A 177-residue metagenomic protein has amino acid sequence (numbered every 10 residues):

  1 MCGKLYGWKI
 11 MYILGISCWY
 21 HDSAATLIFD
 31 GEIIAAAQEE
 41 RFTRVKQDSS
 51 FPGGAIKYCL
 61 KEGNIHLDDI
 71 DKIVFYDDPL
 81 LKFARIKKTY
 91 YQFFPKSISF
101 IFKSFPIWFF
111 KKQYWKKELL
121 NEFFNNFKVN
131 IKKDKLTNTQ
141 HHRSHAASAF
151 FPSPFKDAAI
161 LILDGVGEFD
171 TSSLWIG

Functional and structural regions predicted by a protein language model:
G3-G177: Short acidic/glycine-rich loops and adjacent helix/strand connectors that line catalytic pockets where negatively
